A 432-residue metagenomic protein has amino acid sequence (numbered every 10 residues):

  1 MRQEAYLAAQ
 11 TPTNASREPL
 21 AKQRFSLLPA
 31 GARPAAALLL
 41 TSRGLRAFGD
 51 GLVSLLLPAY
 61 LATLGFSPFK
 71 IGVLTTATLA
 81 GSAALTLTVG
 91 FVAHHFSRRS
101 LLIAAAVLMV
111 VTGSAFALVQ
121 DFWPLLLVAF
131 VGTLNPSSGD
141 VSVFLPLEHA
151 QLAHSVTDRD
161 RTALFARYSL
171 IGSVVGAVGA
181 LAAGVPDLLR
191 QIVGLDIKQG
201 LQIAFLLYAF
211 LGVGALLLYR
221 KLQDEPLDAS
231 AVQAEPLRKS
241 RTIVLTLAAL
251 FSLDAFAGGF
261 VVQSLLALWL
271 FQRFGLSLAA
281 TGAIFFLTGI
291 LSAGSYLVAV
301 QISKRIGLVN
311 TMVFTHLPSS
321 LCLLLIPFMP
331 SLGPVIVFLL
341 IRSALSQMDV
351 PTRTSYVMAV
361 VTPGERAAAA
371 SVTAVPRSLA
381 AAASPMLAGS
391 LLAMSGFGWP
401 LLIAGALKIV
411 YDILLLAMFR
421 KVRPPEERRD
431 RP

Functional and structural regions predicted by a protein language model:
P29-A80, I243-F251, A255-F285: Helix-loop boundary and gating motifs at the non-cytosolic
G44, T112, F122-V143, P334-M348: Hydrophobic core of transmembrane alpha-helices in multi-pass small-molecule transporters, especially MFS/SLC-type
P58-A59, T63, G176-Q199, L268 (+2 more regions): Transmembrane alpha-helix termini and helix-breaking/packing motifs in multi-pass membrane transporters
L79-L87, G176-A177, G289-L297, S378-A382: Residue-level signature of mid-helix packing/kink "hotspots" within the transmembrane helices of 12-pass Major
A84-Q120: Conserved MFS/SLC helix-loop-helix module at the cytosolic interface between two early adjacent transmembrane helices
L85-S97, D187, S295-L308, L392: Helix-to-loop junctions at the C-terminal end of transmembrane segments in multipass secondary transporters
S100-A115, N310-L325, G405: Structural signature of the two symmetry-related core transmembrane helices
A183, D187, A209-D228, Y411-F419: C-terminal membrane-cytosol helix-exit motif in multi-pass small-molecule transporters
